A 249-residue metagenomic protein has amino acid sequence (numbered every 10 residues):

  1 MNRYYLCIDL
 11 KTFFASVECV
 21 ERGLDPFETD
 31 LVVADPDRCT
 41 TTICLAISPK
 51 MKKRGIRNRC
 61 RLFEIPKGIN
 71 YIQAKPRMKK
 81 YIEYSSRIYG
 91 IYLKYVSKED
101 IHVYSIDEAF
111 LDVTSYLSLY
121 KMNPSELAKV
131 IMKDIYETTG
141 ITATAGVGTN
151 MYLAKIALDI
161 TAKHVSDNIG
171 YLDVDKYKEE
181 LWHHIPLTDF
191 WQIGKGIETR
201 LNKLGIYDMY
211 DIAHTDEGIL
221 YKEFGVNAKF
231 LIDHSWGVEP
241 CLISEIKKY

Functional and structural regions predicted by a protein language model:
M1-I106, F110, S235: Residues that scaffold, gate, or flank divalent-cation-dependent active/transport sites
C7, I197-Y249: DNA-contacting surface of Y-family translesion DNA polymerases
E18-C19, I43-A46, L153-T161, G225 (+1 more regions): Short acidic, glycine/serine/threonine-rich loops at helix termini
R87, I91-Y95, V130-T139, R200 (+2 more regions): Generic non-transmembrane alpha-helical segments
I106-D112, T149-A154: Short, conserved phosphate-binding/catalytic loop or strand-edge motifs used in phosphoryl-/nucleotidyl-transfer
L111-M132, G205: Catalytic palm subdomain of template-directed nucleic-acid polymerases, centered on the conserved carboxylate motif
P124-T188: Long, highly charged, low-complexity intrinsically disordered interaction regions that mediate electrostatic DNA/RNA
